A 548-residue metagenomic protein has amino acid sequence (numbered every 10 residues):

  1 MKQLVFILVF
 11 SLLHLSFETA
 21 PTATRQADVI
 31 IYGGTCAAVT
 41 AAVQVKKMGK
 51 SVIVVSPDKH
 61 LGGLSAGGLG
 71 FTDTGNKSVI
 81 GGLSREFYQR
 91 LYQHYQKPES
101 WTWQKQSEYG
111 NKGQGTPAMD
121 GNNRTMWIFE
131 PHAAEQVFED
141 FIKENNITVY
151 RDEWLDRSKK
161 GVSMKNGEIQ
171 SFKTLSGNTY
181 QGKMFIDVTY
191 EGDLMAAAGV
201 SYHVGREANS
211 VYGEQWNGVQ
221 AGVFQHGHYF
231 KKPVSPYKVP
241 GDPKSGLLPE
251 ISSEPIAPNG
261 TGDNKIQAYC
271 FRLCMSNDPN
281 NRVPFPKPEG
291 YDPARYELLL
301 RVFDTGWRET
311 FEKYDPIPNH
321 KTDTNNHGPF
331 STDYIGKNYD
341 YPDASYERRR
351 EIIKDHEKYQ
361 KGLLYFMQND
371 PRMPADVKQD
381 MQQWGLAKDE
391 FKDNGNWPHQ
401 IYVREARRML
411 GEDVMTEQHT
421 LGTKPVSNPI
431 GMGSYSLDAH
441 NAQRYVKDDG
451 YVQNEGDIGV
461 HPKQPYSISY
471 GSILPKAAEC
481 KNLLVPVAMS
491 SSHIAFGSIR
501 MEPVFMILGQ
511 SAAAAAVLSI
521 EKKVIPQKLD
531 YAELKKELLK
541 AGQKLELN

Functional and structural regions predicted by a protein language model:
K2-L4, L8-T24: Bacterial Sec-dependent signal peptides at the C-terminal "C-region" and cleavage site
T24-T35: Beta1/beta-strand and adjacent pyrophosphate-binding region of the FAD-binding site in flavoprotein oxidoreductases
I30, D73-N76, N122-F129, Y346-I353 (+1 more regions): Second-shell loop/turn segments in exported
A38: N-terminal Rossmann-fold NAD(P) dinucleotide-binding loop
V45: Aromatic pocket-lining residues of Rossmann-like dinucleotide-binding sites
K50-S51, S56-G161, H203, V211-G213 (+1 more regions): Conserved N-terminal/central alpha/beta ligand/cofactor-binding core
E135, R151, S171, N178-M184 (+1 more regions): Flavin (FAD/FMN)-binding glycine-rich loop and adjacent Rossmann-like elements that form
K160-T179: Conserved beta-strand-loop-beta-strand element in the redox core of flavoprotein oxidoreductases
